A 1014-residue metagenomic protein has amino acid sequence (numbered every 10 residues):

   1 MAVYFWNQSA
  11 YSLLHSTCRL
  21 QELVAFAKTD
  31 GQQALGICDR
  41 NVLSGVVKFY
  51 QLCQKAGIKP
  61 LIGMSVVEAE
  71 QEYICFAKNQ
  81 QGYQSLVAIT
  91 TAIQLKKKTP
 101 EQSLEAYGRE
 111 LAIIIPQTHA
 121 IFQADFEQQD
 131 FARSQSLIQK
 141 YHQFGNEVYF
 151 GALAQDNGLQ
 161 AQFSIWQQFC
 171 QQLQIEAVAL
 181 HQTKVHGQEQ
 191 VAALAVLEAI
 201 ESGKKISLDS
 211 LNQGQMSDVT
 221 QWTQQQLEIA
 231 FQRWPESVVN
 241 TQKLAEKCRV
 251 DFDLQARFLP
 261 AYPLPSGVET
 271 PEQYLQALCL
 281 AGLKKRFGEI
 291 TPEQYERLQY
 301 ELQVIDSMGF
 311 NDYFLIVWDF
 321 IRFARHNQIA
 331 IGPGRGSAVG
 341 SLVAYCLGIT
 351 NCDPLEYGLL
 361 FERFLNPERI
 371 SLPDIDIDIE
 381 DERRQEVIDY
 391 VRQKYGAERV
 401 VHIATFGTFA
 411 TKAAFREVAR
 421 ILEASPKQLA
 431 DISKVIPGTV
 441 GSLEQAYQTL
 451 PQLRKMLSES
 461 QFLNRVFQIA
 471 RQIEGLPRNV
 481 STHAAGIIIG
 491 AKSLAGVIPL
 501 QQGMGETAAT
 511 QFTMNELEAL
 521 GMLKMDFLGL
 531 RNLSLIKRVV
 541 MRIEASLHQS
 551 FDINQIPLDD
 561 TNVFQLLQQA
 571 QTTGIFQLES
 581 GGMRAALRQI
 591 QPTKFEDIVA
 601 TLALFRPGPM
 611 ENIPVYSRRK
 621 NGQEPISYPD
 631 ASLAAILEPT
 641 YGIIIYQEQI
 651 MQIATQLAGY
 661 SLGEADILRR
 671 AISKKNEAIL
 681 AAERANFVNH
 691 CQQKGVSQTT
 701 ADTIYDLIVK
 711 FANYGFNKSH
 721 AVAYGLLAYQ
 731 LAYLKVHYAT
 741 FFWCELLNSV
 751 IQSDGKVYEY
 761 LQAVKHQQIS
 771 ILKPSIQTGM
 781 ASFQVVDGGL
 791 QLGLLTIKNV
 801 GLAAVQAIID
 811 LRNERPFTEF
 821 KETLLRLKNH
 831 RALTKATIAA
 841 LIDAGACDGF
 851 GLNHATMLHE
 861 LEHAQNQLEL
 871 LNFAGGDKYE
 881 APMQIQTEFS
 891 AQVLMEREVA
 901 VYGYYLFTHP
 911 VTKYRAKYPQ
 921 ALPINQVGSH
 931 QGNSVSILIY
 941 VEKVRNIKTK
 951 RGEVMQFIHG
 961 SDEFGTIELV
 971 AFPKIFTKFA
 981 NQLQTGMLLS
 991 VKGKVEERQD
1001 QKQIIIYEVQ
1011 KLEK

Functional and structural regions predicted by a protein language model:
A2-I37, N41-K48, Q54-A56, A92-Q188 (+2 more regions): Domain-core and long-helix interface of multi-subunit machines
V3, A34-I37, C53, S266-K1014: Noncatalytic, beta-rich nucleic-acid-contacting surfaces in large DNA/RNA-processing enzymes
V42-K97: Hydrophobic or amphipathic alpha-helical targeting/insertion segments
L43-I58, A192-A195, Y345-L355: Glycine-rich loop at the start of a catalytic domain that most often binds anionic cofactors/ligands
M64, E72, V185-Q190, V196-A245 (+4 more regions): Phosphate/diphosphate-binding loops
E236-L259, T408: Structural signature of the thiamine diphosphate
